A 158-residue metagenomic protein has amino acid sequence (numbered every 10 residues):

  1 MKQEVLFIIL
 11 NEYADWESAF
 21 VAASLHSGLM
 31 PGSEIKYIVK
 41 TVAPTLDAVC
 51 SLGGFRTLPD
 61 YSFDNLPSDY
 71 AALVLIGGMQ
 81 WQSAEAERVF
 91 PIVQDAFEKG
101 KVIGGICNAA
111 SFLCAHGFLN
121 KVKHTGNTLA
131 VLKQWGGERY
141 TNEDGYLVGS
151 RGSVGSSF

Functional and structural regions predicted by a protein language model:
K2-A14, A19-F20, S27-T45, F55 (+1 more regions): Active-site-adjacent pocket-lining segments in enzyme domains
L52: A short, charged, and often flexible helix/loop element on the N-terminal side of the glycosyltransferase catalytic
